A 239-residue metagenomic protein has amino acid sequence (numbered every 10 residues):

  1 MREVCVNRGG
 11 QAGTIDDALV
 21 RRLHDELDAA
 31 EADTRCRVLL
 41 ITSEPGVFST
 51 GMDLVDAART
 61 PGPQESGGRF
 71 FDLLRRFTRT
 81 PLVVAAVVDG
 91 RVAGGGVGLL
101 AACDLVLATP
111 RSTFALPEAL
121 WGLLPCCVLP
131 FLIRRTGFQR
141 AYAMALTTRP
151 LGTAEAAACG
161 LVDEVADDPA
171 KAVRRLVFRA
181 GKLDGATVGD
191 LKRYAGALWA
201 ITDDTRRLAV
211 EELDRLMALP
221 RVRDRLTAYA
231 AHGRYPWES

Functional and structural regions predicted by a protein language model:
M1-E44, F178: Conserved CoA-thioester-binding segment of acyl-CoA-metabolizing enzymes
R21, S43-R76: Glycine- (often His-adjacent) and acidic-residue-rich active-site loop that binds/positions the CoA thioester
R75, V97-G98, P130, Y142 (+1 more regions): Alpha-helical segments flanking ligand/cofactor-binding loops in enzyme cores
R75-W121, P150: Glycine-rich beta-to-alpha active-site loop
G90, D104-L105, A143, T147-R149 (+2 more regions): Well-ordered beta-strand positions
L99-L100, A156, Y229: Key positions in alpha-helical "signaling/recognition" and NTPase switch elements
L107-S112, V162-L208, W237-S239: C-terminal long alpha-helix characteristic of the crotonase
L129-Q139: Hydrophobic, secondary-structure "cap" segments at the distal end of domains
